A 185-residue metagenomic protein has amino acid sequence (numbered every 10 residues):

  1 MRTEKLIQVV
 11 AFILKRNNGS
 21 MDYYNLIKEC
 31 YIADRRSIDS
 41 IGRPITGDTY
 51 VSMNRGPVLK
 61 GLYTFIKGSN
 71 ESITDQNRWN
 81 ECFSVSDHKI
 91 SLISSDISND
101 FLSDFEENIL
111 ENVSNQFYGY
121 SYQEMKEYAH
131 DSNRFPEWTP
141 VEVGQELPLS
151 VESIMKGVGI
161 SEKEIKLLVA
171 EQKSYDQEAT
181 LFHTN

Functional and structural regions predicted by a protein language model:
M1-N185: Domain-edge interaction signal
